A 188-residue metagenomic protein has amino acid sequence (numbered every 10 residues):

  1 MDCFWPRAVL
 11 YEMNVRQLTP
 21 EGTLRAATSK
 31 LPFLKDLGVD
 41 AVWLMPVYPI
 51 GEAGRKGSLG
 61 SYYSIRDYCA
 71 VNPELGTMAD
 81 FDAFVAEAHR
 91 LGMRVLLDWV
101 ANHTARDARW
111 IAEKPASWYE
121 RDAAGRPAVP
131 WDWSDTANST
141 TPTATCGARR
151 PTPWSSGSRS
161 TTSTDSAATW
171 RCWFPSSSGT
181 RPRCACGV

Functional and structural regions predicted by a protein language model:
M1-V188: Active-site and adjacent substrate-binding regions of carbohydrate-active enzymes
